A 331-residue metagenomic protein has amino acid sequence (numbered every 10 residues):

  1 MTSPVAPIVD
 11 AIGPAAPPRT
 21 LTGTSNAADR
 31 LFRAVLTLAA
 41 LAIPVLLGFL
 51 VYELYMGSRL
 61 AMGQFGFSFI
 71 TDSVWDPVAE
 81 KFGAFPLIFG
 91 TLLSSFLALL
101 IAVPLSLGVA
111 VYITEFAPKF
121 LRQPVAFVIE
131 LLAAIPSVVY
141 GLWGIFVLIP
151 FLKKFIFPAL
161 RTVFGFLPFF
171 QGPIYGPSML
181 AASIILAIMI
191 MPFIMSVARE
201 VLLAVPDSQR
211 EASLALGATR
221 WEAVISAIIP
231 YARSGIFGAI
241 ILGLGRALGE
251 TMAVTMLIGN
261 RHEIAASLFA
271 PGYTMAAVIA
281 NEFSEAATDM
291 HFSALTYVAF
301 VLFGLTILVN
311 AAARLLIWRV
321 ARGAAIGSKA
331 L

Functional and structural regions predicted by a protein language model:
M1-A40, A313-L331: Transmembrane alpha-helical segments of polytopic membrane transport and secretion proteins
A16-V35, L54-A98, P118-K119, G172 (+1 more regions): Periplasmic/extracellular loop-to-transmembrane helix junction in inner-membrane transport proteins
R33, L105-G144, R210, G323-L331: Cytoplasmic-entry segments and transmembrane alpha-helices of multi-pass inner-membrane transporters
A39-M56: N-terminal signal-anchor transmembrane alpha helix
G63-F82, Y140-I188: Membrane-interfacial helix termini and adjacent extracytoplasmic/periplasmic loops of multi-pass transporters
F85-Y112, I240: Transmembrane alpha-helix signature in integral membrane proteins
F127, L131, I135, V139 (+4 more regions): Transmembrane alpha-helices
V254-G304: Interhelical loop and adjacent transmembrane-helix boundary motif in polytopic membrane transport permeases
